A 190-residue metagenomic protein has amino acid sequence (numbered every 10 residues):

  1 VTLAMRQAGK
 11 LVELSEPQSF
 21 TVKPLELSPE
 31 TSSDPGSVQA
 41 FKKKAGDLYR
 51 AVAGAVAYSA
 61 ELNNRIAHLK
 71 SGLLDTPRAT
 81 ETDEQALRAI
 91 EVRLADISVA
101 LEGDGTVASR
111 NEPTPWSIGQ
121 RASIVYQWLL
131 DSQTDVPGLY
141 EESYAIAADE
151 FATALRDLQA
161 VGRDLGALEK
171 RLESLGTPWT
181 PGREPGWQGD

Functional and structural regions predicted by a protein language model:
L3-M5, Q18-F20, P24, D47-D190: Mature extracytoplasmic or organellar-lumen-exposed domains after removal of signal/transit peptides
R6-K10: Short, solvent-exposed loop/turn segments at the edges of extracellular beta-sandwich modules
L11-R50: Low-complexity, Pro/Ser/Thr- and charge-rich linker/hinge segments at domain boundaries
